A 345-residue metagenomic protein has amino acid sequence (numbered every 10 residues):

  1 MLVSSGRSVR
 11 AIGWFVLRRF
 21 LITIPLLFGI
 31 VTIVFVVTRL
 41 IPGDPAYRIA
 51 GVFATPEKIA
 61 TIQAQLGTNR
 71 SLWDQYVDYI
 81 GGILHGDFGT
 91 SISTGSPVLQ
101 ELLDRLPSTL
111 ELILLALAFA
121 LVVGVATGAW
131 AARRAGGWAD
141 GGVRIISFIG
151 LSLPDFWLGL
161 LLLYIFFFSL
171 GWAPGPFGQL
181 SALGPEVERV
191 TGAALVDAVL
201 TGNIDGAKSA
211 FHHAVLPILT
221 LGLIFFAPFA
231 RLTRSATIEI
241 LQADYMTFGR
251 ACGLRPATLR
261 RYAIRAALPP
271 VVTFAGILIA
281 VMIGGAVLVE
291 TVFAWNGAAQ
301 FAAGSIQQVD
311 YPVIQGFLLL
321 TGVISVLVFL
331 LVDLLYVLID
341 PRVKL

Functional and structural regions predicted by a protein language model:
L2-I12, N69-V125: An internal, D/E-rich "acidic patch" concept
S4-V37: Charged, compositionally biased N-terminal leader segments and the immediate start of the first structured element
R10-I22, A126-L162: Cytoplasmic-entry segments and transmembrane alpha-helices of multi-pass inner-membrane transporters
R10-W14, L106-A139, E186-L345: Alpha-helical transmembrane segments of integral membrane proteins, especially multi-pass inner/plasma-membrane
I12, F20, I62, L72-F88 (+10 more regions): Hydrophobic alpha-helical segments of integral membrane proteins, encompassing both true transmembrane helices
L26-V77, F166-G206: Hydrophobic alpha-helical transmembrane segments of membrane transport/permease proteins and related membrane-embedded
L27-T32, G150-W172, A275-I279: Hydrophobic alpha-helical membrane-insertion segments
